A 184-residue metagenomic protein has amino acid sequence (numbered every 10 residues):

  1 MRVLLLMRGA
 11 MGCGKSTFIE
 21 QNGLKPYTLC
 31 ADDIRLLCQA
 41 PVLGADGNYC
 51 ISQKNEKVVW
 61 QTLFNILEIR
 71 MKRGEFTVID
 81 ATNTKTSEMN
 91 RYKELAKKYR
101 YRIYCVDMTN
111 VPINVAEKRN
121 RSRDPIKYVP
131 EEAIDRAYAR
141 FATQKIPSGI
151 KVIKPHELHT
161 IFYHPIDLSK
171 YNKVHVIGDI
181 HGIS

Functional and structural regions predicted by a protein language model:
R2-R8, Q21, K25-Y27, N110-I161: Conserved GTP-binding G-domain of TRAFAC-class P-loop NTPases and closely related GTPase folds
C13: ATP-binding Walker
S16-E75, N114-E117: Conserved substrate/cofactor phosphate-moiety recognition/catalytic segment in nucleotide-dependent phosphotransferases
D33-R35, N83, H181-G182: Short, glycine/acidic-enriched loop or turn micro-motifs at the edges of active sites
L37-A45, M71, N83-I126: ATP-dependent NMP and nucleoside kinases share a basic, alpha-helical "lid"
E75-T84, K151-P155: Phosphate-binding beta-loop-alpha motif at adenosine-nucleotide cofactor sites
F76-A81, C105, H175-I177: Short catalytic-loop micro-motif centered on adjacent basic/acidic residues
I146-S184: Feature recognizes metal-dependent phosphohydrolase scaffolds
